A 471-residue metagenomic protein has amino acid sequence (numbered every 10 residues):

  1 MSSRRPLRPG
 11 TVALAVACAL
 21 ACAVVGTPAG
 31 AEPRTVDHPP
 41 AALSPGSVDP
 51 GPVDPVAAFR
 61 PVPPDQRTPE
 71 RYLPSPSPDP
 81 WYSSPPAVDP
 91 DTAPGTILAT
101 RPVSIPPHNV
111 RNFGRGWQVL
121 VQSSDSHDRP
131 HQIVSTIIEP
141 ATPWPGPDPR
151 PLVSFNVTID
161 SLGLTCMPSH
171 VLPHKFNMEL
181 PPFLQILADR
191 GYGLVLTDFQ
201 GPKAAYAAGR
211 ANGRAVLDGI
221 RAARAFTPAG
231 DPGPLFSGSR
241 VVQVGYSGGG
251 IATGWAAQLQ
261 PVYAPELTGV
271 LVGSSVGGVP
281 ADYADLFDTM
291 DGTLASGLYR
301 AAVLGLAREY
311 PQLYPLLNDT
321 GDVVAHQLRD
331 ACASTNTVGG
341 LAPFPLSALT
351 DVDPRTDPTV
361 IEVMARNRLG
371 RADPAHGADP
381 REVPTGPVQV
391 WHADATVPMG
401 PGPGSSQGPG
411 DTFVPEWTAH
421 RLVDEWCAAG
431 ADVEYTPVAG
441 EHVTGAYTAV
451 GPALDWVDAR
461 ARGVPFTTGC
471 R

Functional and structural regions predicted by a protein language model:
M1-P33: Secretory targeting and sorting signals
A31-W144: Catalytic-loop region of hydrolases
G46, G51-D91, V103-P106, G277-P380 (+2 more regions): Accessory cap/linker subdomain of secreted extracellular hydrolases
V134, D148-S161: Short beta-strand element of the alpha/beta-hydrolase
E179-P182, Y206-G230: Alpha/beta-hydrolase active-site loop
R221-S296: Primarily recognizes the serine-hydrolase "nucleophile elbow" in alpha/beta-hydrolase and SGNH/GDSL folds
H376-H392: Short, proline-enriched alpha-helix->beta-strand connector loops that line the catalytic pocket of alpha/beta-hydrolase
W391-D394, P403-S406, G410, W417-R471: C-terminal catalytic histidine-bearing segment of alpha/beta-hydrolase fold enzymes
